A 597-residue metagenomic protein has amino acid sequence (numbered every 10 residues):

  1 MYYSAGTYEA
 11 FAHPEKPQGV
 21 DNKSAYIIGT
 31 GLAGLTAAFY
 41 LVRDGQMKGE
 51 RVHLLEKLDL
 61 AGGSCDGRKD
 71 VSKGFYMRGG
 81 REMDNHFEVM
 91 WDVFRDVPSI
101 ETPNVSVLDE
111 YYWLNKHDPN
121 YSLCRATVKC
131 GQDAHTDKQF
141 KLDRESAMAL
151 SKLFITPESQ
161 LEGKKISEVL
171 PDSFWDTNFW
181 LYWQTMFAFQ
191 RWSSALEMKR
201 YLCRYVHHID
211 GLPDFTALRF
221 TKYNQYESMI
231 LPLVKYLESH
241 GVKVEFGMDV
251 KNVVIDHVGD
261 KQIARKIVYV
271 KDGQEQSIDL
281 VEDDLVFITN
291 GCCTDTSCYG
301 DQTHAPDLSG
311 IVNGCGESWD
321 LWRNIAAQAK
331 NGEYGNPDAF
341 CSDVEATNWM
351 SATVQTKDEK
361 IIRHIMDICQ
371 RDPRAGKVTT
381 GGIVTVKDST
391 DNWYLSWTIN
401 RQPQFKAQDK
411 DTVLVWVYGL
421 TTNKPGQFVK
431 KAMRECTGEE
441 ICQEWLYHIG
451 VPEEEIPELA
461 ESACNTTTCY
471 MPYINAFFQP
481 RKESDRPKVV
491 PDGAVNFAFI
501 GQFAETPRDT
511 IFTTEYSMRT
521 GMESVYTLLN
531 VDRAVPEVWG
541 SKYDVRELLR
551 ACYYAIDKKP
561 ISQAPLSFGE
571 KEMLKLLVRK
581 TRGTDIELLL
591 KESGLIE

Functional and structural regions predicted by a protein language model:
M1-A25, R43-R51, A555-Q563, S567-E597: Extreme N-terminal leader/targeting segments of oxidoreductases
G29-L35: Glycine-rich Rossmann-fold phosphate-binding loop(s) that bind the pyrophosphate of adenine dinucleotide cofactors
A37-E50, Y236, H240: A short, Lys/Arg-enriched amphipathic alpha-helix followed by its capping loop at the start of a domain
V42-K69: Glycine-rich FAD pyrophosphate-binding loop
S72-W113: Conserved FAD-binding subdomain of flavin-dependent enzymes
I100-H207, L218-F220: Rossmann-like flavin
C203-L285, T289-G291, T303-H304, S309-V312 (+1 more regions): Helical element adjacent to the flavin cofactor pocket in flavoenzyme catalytic cores
V206-T221, D283-L285, N290-T520, Y526-G540: C-terminal segments that line or cap access tunnels to active or ligand-binding sites in enzymes and enzyme-associated
